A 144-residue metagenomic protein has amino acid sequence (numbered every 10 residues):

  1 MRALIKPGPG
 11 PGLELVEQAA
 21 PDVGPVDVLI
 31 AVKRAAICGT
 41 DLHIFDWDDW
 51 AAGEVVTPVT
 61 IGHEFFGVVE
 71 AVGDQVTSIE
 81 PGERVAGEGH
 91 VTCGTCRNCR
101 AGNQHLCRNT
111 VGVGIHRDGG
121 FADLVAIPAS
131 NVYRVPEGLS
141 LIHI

Functional and structural regions predicted by a protein language model:
M1-R2: Extreme N-terminal starter segment of soluble prokaryotic enzymes
I5-D22, G39-A71, A86, C107-D118: N-terminal glycine-rich cofactor-binding segment
P21-A35, D49-R97, N131-G138: Glycine-rich beta-strand-centered segment in the early N-terminal region that forms part of a ligand/cofactor-binding
C38, G89-Y133: Cysteine-cluster motifs in flexible loop/terminal segments that predominantly coordinate metals
I142-I144: Conserved small/polar residues in nucleotide/adenosyl-binding loops
